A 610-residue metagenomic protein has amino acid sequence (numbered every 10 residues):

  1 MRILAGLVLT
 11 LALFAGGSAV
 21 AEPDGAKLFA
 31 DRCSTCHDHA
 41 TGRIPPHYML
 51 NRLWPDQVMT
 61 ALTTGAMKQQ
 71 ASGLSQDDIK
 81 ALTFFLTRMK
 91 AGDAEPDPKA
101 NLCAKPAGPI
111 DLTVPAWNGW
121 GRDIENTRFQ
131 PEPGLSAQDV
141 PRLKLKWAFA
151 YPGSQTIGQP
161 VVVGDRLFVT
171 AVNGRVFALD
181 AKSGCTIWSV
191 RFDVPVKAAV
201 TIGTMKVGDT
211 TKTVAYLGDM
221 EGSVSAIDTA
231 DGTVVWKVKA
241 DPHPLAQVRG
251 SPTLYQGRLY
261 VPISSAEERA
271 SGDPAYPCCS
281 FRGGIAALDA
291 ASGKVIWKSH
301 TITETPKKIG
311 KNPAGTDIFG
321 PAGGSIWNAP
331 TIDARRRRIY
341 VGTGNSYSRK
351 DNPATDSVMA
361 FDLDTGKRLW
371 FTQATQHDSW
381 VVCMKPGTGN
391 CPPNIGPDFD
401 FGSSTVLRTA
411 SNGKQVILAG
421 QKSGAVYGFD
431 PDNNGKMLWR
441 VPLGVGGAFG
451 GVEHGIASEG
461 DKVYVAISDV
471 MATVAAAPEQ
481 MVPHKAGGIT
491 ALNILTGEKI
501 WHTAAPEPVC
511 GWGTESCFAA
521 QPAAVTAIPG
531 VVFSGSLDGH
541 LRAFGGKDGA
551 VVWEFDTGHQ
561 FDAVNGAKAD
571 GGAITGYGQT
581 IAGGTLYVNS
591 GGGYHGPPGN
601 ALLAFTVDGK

Functional and structural regions predicted by a protein language model:
A5-G16: Bacterial N-terminal signal peptides
E22-H39: Sequence/structural segment immediately N-terminal to covalent heme-attachment motifs in c-type and related
T35, R43-A91, R338: Extracytoplasmic electron-transfer domains, predominantly the class I c-type cytochrome c fold
H39-A40, K547: Cys/His-rich metal-chelating microdomains
R43-P45, I124-Q130, S154-G158, F177 (+1 more regions): Short, solvent-exposed loop/turn elements at domain surfaces
I79, R88-D111: Long amphipathic alpha-helical scaffold segments
N101-K146, T301-P306: Blade/loop signatures of beta-propeller domains
A137-P152, V176-V196, T201-K212, L217-A246 (+7 more regions): Extracytoplasmic/lumenal domain signature
